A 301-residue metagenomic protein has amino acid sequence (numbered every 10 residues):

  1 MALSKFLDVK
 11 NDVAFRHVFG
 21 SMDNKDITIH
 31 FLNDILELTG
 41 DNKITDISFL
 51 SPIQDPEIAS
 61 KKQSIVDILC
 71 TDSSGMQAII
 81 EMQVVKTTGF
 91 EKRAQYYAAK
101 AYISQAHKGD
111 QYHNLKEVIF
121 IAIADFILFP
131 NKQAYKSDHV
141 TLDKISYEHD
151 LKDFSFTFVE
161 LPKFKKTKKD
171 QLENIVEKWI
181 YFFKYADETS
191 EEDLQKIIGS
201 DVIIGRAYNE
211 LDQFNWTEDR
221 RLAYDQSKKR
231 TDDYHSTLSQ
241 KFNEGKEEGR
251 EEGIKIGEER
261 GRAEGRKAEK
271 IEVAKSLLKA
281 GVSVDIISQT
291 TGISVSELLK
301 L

Functional and structural regions predicted by a protein language model:
M1-E218: Conserved single-residue anchors adjacent to enzymatic active/cofactor-binding motifs
A2-L3, A78-Q83, E177, Y181-L301: Short, charged alpha-helical interaction segments and adjacent helix-coil junctions
